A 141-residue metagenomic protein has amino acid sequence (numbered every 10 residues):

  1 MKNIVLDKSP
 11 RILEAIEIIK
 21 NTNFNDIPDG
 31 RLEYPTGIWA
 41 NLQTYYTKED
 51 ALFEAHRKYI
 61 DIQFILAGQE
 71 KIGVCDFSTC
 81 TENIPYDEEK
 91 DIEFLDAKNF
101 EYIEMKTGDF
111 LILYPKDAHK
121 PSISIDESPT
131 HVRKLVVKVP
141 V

Functional and structural regions predicted by a protein language model:
M1-D29, E33-G37: Surface/interface-facing alpha-helical segments and adjacent flexible terminal/loop regions used for partner/assembly
D29-L66: A short glycine-rich, His/Asp/Glu-containing loop-to-beta-strand
L32, T36-W39, Q69-P85: Short beta-strand/loop turn elements enriched in aromatics
K58, L95-F100: Short alpha-helix capping/helix-loop boundary micro-motifs
K58-I60, F64-I72, T79, D87-I92: Glycine- and acidic-residue-biased ligand/ion/polar-headgroup-sensing regions
I60-F64, Y102-I103, F110-L111: His/acidic/aromatic-lined binding-pocket segments of jelly-roll/cupin-type domains and related regulatory beta-sandwich
E104-S124: Conserved metal-binding segment of the jelly-roll/cupin
F110-I112, P129-V141: A short hydrophobic beta-strand segment most commonly corresponding to one strand of the jelly-roll/cupin
